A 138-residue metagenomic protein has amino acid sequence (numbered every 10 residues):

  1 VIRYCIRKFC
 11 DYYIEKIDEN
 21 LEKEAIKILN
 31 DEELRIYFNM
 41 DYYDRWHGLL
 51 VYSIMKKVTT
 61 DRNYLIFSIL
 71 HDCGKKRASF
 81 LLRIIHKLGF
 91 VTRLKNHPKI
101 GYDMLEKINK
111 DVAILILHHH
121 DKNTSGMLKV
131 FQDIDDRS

Functional and structural regions predicted by a protein language model:
V1-R35: Non-catalytic interface/linker regions that flank or bridge core catalytic/transmembrane domains
L34-H47, Y52-S138: Divalent metal-dependent catalytic cores for phosphoryl transfer on phosphate-bearing substrates
